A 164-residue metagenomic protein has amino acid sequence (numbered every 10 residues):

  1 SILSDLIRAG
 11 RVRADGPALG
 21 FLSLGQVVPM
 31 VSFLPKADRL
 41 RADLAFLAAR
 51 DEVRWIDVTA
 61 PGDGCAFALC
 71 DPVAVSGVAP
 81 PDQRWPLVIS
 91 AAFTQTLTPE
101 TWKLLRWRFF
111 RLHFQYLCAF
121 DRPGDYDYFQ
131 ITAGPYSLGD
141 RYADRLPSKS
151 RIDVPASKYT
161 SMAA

Functional and structural regions predicted by a protein language model:
S1: A phosphate-binding catalytic loop at a beta-strand-loop-alpha-helix junction that coordinates phosphoryl groups
S4-A164: Lipid deacylating catalytic domains
